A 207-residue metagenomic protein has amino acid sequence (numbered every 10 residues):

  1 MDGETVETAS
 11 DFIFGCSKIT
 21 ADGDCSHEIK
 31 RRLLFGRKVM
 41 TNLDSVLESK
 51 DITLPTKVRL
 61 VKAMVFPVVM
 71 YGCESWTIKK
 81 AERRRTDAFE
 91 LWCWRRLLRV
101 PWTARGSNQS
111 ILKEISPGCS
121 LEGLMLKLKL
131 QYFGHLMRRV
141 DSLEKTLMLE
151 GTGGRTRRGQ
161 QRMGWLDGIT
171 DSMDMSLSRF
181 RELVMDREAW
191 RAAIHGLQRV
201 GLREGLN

Functional and structural regions predicted by a protein language model:
M1-N207: Short linear motifs embedded in intrinsically disordered, charge-biased segments
